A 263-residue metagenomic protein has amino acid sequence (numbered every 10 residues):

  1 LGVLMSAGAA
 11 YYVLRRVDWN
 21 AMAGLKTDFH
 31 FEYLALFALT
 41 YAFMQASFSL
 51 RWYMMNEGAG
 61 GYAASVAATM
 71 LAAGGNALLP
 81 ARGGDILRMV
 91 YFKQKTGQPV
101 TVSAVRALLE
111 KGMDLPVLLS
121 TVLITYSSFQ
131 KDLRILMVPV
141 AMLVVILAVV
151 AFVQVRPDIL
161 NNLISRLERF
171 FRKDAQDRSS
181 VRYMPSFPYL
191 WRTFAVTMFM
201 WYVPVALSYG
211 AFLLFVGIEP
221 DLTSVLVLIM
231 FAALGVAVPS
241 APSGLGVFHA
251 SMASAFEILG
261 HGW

Functional and structural regions predicted by a protein language model:
L1-M70, S128-A237, L259-H261: Predominantly cytoplasmic-facing regulatory/coupling regions of multi-pass membrane proteins
V3, R82, A107-K111, W201 (+1 more regions): Hydrophobic transmembrane-helix microenvironments that flank and shape a buried ionizable site
A64-A67, D85-I86, T96-K111, H261-W263: Membrane-interface alpha-helices at helix entry/exit sites of multi-pass transporters
A68-Q94: Hydrophobic, aromatic-rich membrane-embedded alpha-helical segments
L71, G75-L79, V102-Y126: Membrane-embedded alpha-helical segments of transport systems, primarily multispan ion/solute transporters
A72-P80, I229-H249: Transmembrane alpha-helix interface/packing and boundary motifs in multi-pass membrane proteins, characterized by
D85-K95, P242-I258: Re-entrant/interfacial helical elements at transmembrane boundaries that shape and gate the permeation pathway
